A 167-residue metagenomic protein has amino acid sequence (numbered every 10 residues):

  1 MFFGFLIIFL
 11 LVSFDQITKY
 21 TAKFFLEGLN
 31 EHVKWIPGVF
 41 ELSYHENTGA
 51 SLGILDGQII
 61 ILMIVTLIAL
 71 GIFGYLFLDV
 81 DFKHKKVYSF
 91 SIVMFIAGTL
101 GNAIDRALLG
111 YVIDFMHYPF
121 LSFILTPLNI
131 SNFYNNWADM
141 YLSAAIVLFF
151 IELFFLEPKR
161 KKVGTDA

Functional and structural regions predicted by a protein language model:
M1-A167: Alpha-helical transmembrane bundles and membrane-interface segments of multipass inner-membrane proteins
